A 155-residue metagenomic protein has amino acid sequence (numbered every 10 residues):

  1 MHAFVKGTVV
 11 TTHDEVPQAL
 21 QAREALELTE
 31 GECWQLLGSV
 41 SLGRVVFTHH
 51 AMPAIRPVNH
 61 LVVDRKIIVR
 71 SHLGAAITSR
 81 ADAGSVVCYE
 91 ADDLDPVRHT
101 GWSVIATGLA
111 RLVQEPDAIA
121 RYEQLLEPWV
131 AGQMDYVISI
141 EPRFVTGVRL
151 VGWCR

Functional and structural regions predicted by a protein language model:
M1-L28, G152-R155: Actinobacteria-biased recognition of intrinsically disordered, low-complexity terminal regions
Q18-R44: Short, basic/aromatic recognition patches
V40-H72, Y89: Short beta-strand segments
H49, A91-D93, E141-F144: Short, structured patches in soluble enzyme cores that scaffold and shape functional sites
H60, A106-A110, I140-F144: A structural signal for short, well-ordered beta-strand segments
R65-K66, S85, R143: Beta-strand-connecting loop/turn residues
L73-D135: Short, structured beta-strand-loop surface elements
L125-R155: Short, active-site-adjacent segments that bind or coordinate small-molecule cofactors and metal centers
